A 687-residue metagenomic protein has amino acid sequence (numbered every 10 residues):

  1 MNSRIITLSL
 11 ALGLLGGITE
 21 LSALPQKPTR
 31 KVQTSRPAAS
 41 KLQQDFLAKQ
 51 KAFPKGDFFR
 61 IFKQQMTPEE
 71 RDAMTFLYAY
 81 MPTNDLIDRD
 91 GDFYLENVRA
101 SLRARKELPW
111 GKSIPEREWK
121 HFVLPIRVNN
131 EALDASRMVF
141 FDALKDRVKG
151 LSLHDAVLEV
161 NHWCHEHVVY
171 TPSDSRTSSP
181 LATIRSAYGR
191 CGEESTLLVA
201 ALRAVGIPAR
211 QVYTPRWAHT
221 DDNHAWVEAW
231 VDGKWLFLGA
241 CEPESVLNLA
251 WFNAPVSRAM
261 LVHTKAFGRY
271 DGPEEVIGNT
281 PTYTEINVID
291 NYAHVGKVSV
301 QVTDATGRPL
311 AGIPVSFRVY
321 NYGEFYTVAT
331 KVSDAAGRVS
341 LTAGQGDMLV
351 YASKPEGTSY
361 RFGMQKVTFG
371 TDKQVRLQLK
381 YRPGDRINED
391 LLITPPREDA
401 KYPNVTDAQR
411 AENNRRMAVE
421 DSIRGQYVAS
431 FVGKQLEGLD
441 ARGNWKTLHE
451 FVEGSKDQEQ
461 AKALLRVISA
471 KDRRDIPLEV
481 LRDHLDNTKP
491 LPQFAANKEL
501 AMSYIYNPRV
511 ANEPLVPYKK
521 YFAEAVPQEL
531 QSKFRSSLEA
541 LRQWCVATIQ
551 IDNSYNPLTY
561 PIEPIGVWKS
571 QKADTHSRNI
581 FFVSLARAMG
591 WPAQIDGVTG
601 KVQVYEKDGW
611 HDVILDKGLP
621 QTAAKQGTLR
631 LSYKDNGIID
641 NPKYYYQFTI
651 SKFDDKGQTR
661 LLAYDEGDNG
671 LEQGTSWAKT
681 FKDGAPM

Functional and structural regions predicted by a protein language model:
S9-G17: Bacterial N-terminal signal peptides
L24-T29, D142, D146-L151, A156-H162 (+8 more regions): Hydrophobic/aromatic-rich core segments of domains that either
Q26-K27, K31-G189, T196, D221-N223 (+3 more regions): Secondary-structure boundary elements
K297, A305-E324, Q345-D347, S537-A540 (+1 more regions): Short, ordered, surface-exposed loop/turn motifs in non-cytosolic proteins
N321-A343, D655-W677: Short, acidic Ser/Thr/Gly-rich low-complexity loop/linker segments typical of extracellular and cell-surface proteins
G346-T358, G684-M687: A short, solvent-exposed beta-strand micro-motif common in secreted/extracellular proteins
E356-R382: Structured interaction patches on ligand/partner-binding surfaces of diverse proteins
Q378-K434, K634: Compositionally biased low-complexity segments at domain edges in trafficked proteins and select soluble regulators
